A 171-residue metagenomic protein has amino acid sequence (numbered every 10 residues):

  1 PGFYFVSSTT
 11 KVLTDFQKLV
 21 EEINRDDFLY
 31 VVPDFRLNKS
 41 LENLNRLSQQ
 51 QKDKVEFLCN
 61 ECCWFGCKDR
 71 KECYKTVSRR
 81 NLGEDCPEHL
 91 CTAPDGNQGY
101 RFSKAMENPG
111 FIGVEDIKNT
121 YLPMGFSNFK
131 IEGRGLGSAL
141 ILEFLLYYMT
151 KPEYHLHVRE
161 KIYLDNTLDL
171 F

Functional and structural regions predicted by a protein language model:
P1-F171: Active-site pocket-lining/capping segments in soluble small-molecule metabolic enzymes
